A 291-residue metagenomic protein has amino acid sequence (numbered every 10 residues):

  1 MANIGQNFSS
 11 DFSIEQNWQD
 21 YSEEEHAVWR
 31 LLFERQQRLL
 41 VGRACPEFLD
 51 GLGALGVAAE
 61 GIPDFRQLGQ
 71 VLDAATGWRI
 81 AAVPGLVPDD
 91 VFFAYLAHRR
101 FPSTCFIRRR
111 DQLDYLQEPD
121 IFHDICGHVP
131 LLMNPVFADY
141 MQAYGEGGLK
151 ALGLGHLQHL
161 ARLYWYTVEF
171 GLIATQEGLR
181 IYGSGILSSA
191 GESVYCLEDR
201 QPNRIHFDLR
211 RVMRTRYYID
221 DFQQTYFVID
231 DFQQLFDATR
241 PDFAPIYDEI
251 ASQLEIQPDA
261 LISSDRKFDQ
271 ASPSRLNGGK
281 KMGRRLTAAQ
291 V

Functional and structural regions predicted by a protein language model:
M1-L132, V212, V228-V291: The feature captures two recurrent sequence modes
P63, L152-G155, F207, D230: Short coil/turn linker and secondary-structure boundary residues
F65-G69, F122, F137, L160-Y164 (+1 more regions): Short runs of predominantly hydrophobic/aromatic residues within well-ordered alpha helices that form helix-helix
D90, Y140, C196-E198: Alpha-helix termini
G127-A151: Beta-strand-enriched cores of mature, soluble protein domains
E146, K150-S184, S188-G191: Extended, Lys/Arg-enriched charged tracts that mediate electrostatic binding to polyanionic substrates
I186-L254: A recognition module on extended beta-rich or small alphabeta surfaces enriched in W/G with H and D/E
